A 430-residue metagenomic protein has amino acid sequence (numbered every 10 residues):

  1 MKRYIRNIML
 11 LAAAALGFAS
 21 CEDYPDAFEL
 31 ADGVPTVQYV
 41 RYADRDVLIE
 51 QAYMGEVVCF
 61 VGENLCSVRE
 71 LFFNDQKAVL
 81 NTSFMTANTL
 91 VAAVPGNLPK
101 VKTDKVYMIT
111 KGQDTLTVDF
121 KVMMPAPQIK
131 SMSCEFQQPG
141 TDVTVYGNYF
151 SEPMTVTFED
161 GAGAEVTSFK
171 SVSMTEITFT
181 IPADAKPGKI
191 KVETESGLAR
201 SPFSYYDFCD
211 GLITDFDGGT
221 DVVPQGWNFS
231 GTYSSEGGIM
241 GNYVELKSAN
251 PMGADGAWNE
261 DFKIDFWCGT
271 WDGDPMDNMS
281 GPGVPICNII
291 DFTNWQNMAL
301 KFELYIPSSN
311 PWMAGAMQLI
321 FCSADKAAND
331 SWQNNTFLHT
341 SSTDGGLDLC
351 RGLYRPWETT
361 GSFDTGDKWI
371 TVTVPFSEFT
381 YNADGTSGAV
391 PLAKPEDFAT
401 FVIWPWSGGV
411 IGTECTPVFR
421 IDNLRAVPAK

Functional and structural regions predicted by a protein language model:
L16-S20: C-terminal motif of bacterial Sec signal peptides marking the signal peptidase cleavage site
E22-C66, Q113-E152, P187, S196-T220: Beta-strand/beta-sandwich contexts
L65-K77, F150-V166: Short, surface-exposed alpha-helix to beta-strand junction/turn motifs within ectodomains of secreted and cell-envelope
K100-G112, A185-S196, V402-I403: Short, aromatic- and glycine-rich surface loops/edge beta-strands on solvent-exposed regions
F203-D215, G408-K430: Extracellular polysaccharide-targeting segments
S234-G281: Short carbohydrate-recognition loop motifs
M276-S280, W295, A299-T386: Extracellular ligand-binding interfaces
F302, T371-V418, L424: Extracellular beta-strand ligand-recognition surfaces/modules
